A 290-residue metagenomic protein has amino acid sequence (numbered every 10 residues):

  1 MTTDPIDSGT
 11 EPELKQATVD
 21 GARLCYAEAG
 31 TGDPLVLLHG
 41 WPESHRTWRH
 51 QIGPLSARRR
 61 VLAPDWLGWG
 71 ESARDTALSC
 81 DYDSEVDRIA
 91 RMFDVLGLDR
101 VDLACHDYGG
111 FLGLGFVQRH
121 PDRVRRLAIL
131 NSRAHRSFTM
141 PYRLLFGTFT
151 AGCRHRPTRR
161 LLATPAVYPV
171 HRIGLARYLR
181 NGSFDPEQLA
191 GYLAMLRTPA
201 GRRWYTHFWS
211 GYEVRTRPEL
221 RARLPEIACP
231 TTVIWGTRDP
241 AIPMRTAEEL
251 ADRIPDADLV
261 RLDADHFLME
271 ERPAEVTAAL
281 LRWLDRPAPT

Functional and structural regions predicted by a protein language model:
T2-Q16, A22-A27, P34, L62 (+6 more regions): Flexible "cap/lid" subdomain of the alpha/beta-hydrolase fold that forms the substrate-access gate
C25-E71: Conserved HGGG/HGGXW glycine-rich cap/lid loop of the alpha/beta-hydrolase fold
G40, D107, E270-E271: Conserved acidic functional residues
P42, E248, T277: Short amphipathic alpha-helical segment that frequently serves as the phosphate-/nucleotide-binding helix
S44-H45, F111, D265: A short, glycine- and basic residue-enriched loop/turn that sits immediately adjacent to a domain's principal
R46-R49, R203, A278: Alpha-helical elements of the RecA-like P-loop NTPase motor core of helicases
D265-P273, T277: Catalytic histidine-centered segment of alpha/beta-hydrolase-like enzymes
